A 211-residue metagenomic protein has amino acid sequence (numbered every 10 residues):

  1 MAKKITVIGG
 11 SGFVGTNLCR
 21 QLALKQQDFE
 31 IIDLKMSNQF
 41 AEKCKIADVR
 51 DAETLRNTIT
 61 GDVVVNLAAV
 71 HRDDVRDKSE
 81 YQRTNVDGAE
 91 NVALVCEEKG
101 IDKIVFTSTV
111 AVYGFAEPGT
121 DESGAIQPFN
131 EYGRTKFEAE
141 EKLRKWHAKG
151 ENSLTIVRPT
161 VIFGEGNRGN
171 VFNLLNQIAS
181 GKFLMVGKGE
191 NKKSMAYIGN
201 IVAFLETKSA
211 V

Functional and structural regions predicted by a protein language model:
I5-K25: N-terminal Rossmann NAD(P)H-binding glycine-rich loop of SDR-like oxidoreductase domains
N38-D51: Rossmann-fold cofactor-recognition segment
V49-D87, N91, V95-E98, Y113: NAD(P)H-binding glycine-rich loop region in Rossmannoid oxidoreductase-like domains and their noncatalytic homologs
E80-Q82, V86, F129-E140, V161-G164 (+1 more regions): Short-chain dehydrogenase/reductase
E90-E131, T155: Conserved Rossmann-fold NAD(P)-dependent oxidoreductase catalytic core, especially the SDR/UDP-sugar
Y113, T155-F172: Flexible, glycine-rich beta-alpha linker
Q127-T155: Active-site Tyr-X1-5-Lys
N167-N173, G187-A210: Substrate-positioning beta->alpha
